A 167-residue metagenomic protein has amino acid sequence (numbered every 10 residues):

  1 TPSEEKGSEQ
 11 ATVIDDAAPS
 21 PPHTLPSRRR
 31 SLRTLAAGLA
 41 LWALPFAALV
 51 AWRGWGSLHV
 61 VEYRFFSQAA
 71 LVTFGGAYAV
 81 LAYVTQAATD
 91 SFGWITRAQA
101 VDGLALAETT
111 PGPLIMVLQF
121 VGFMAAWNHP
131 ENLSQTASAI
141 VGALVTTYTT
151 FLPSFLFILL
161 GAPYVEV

Functional and structural regions predicted by a protein language model:
T1-V167: Multi-pass membrane proteins that catalyze or facilitate reactions on polyprenyl-/lipid-phosphate substrates and their
